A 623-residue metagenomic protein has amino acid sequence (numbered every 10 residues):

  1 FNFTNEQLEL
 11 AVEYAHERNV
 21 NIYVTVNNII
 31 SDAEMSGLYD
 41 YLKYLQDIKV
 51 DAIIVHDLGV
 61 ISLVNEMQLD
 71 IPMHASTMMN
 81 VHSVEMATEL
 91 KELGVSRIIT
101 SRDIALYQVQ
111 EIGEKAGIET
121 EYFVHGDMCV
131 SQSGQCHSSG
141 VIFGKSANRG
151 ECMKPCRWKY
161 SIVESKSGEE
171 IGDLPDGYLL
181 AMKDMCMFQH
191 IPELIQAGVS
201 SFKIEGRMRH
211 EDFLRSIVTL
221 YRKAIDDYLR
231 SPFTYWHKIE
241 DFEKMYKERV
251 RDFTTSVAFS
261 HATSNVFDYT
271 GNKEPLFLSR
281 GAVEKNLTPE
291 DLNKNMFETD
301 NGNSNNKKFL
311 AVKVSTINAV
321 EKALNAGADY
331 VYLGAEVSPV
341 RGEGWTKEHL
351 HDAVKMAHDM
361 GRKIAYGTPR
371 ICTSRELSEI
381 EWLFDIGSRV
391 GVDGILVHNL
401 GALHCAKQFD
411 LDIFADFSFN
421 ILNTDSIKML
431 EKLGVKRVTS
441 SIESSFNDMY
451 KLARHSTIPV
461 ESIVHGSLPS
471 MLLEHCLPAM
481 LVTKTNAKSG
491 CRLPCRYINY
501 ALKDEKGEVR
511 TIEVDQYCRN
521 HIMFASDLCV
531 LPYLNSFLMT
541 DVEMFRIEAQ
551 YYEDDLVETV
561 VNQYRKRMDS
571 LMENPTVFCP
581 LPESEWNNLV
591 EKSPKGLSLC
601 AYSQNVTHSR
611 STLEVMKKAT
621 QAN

Functional and structural regions predicted by a protein language model:
F3, Q7-Q46, V55, I71-H74 (+4 more regions): Surface-exposed amphipathic alpha-helical tracts and adjacent flexible/coil segments at the periphery of soluble enzymes
I61-S62, H404: Contiguous, well-ordered alpha-helical segments that form the cores/surfaces of helical PPI scaffolds
L63, D416-F417: Histidine/lysine/aspartate-rich catalytic loop segments that bind and position anionic ligands
M67-Q68: Conserved phosphotransfer cores of two-component systems
M79-V84: Gly/Gly-Pro- and Ser/Thr-rich, intrinsically disordered tail segments characteristic of DNA damage-repair and tolerance
